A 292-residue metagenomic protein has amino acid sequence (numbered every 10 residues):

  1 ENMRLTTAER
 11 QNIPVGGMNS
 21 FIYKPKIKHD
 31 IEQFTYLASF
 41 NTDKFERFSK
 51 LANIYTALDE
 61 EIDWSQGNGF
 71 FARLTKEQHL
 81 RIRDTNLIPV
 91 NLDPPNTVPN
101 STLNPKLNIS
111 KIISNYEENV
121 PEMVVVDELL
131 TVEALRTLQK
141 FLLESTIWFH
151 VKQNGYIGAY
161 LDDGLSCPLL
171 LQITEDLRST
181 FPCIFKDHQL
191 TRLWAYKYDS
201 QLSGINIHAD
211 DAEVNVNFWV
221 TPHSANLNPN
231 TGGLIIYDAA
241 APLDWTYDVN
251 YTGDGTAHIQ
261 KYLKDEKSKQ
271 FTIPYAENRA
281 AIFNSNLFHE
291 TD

Functional and structural regions predicted by a protein language model:
E1-A280, N286-D292: Fe(II)/2-oxoglutarate oxygenase catalytic core
